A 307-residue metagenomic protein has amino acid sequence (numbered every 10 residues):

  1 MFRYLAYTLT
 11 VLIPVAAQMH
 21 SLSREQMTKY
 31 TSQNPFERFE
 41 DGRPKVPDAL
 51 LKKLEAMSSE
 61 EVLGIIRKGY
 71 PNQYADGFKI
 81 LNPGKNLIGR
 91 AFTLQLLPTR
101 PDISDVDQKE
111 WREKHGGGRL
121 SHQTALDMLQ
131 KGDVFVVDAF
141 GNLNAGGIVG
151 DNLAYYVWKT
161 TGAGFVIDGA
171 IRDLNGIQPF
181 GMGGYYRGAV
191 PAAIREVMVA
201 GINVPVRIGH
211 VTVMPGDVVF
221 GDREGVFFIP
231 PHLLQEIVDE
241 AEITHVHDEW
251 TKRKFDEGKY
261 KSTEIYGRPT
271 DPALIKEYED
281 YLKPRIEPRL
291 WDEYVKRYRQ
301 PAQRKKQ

Functional and structural regions predicted by a protein language model:
M1-T8: Bacterial N-terminal signal peptides that target proteins for export
L9-Q18: Hydrophobic h-region of N-terminal signal peptides that target proteins for export in Gram-negative bacteria
Q18-E60, K68: N-terminal pre-domain segments of enzymes
G42, V157, D217-V219: Buried hydrophobic positions in well-ordered alpha/beta secondary-structure cores of metabolic enzymes
K53-P215, I229-Q307: Feature captures the catalytic cores and cofactor-binding loops of soluble hydro-lyases/lyases that act on carboxylate
G201, G221-D222: Short, solvent-exposed loop/turn segments at the edges of secondary structure
E224-F227: Channel- or pocket-lining gating/hinge segments that regulate access to a cavity or pore
